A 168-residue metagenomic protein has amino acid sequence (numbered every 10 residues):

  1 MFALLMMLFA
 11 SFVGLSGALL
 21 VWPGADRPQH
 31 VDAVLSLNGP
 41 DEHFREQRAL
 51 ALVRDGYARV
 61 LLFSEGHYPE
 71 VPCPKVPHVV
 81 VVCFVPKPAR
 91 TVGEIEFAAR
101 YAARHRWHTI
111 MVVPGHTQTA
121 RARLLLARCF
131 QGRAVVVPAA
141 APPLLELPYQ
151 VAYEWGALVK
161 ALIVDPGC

Functional and structural regions predicted by a protein language model:
M1-G17: Hydrophobic membrane-insertion alpha-helices, especially the h-region of bacterial N-terminal signal peptides
S16-V21, A161, D165: Structural signal for membrane-spanning alpha-helices in multi-pass inner-membrane proteins, emphasizing helix cores
L20-A152, G156: A structural signal for short, hydrophobic/glycine-enriched beta-strand patches
Q150-C168: Short hydrophobic helices that act as membrane-entry/anchoring signals
